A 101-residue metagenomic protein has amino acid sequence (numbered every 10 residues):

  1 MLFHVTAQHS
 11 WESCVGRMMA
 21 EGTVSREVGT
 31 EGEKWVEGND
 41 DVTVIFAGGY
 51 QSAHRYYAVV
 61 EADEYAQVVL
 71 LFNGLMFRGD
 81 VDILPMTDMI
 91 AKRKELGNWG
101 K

Functional and structural regions predicted by a protein language model:
M1-A53, Y65, M89-K101: Short S/T/G/P-rich N-terminal loop/turn motif that feeds into the first structured element of a domain
V5, A58, V68: Hydrophobic pocket/interface hotspot
Q51-R55, M76-R78: Short connector loops at helix/strand junctions that flank enzyme active sites, especially segments positioning acidic
R55-E61: Short cationic amphipathic helices and targeting signals
E61-K94: An amphipathic, aromatic/His-enriched active-site/gating alpha helix that lines ligand/cofactor pockets
